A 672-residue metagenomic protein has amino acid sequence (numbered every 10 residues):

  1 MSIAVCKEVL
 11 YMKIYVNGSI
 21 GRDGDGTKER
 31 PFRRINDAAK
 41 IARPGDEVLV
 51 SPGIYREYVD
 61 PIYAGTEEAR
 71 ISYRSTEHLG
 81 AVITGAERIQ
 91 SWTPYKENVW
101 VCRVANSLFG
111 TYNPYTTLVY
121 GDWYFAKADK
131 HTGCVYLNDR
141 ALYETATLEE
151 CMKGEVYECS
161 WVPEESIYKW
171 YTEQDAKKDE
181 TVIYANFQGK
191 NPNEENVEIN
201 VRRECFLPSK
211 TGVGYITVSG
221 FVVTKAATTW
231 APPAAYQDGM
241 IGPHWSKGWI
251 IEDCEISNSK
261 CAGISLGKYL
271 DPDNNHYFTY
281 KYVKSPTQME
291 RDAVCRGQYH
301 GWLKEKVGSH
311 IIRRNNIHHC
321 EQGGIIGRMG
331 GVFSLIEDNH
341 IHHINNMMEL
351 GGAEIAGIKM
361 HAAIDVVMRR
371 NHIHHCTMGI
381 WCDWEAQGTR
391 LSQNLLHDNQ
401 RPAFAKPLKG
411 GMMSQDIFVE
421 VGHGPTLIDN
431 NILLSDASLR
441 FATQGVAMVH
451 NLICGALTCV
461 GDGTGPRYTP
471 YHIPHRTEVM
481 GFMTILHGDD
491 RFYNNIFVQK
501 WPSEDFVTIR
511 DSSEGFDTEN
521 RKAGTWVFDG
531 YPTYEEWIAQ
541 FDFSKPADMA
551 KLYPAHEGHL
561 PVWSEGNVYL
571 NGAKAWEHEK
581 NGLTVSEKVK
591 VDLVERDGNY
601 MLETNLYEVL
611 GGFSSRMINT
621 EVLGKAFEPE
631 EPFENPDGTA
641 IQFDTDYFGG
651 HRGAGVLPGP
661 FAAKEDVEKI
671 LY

Functional and structural regions predicted by a protein language model:
M1-Y11: Short, Lys/Arg-enriched N-terminal segments with co-localized hydrophobic residues within the first ~10-30 amino acids
K13-W245, I250, E255-S257, G263-S265 (+4 more regions): Extracellular polysaccharide-degrading/modifying enzymes targeting complex plant/algal/animal polysaccharides
L49, G324, P474-H475: A structural signal for the main folded, soluble domain(s) of proteins
C205-L207, D238-M240, A262-G263, G323-G324 (+11 more regions): Structural detector of coil-to-beta-strand junctions
G214-A227, K247-C261, D273-G297, L303-G323 (+9 more regions): Right-handed parallel beta-helix
D273, E354, D462: Flexible, glycine/small-residue-enriched loop-and-beta-strand segment within the central core of proteins
E385-G388, N399, G445-A456, T464-P470 (+2 more regions): Active/binding-pocket-proximal capping segment
P629, K669-Y672: Non-catalytic C-terminal accessory domains or segments of carbohydrate-active enzymes
